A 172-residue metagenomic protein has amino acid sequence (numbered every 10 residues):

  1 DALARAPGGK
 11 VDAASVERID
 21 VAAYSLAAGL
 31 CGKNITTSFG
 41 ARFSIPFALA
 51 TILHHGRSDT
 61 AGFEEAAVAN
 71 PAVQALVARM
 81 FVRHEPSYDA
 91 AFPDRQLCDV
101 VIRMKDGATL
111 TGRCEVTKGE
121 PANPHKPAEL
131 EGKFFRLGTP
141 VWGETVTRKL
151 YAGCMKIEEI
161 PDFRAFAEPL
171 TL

Functional and structural regions predicted by a protein language model:
D1-L172: Terminal-appendage/accessory-domain detector
